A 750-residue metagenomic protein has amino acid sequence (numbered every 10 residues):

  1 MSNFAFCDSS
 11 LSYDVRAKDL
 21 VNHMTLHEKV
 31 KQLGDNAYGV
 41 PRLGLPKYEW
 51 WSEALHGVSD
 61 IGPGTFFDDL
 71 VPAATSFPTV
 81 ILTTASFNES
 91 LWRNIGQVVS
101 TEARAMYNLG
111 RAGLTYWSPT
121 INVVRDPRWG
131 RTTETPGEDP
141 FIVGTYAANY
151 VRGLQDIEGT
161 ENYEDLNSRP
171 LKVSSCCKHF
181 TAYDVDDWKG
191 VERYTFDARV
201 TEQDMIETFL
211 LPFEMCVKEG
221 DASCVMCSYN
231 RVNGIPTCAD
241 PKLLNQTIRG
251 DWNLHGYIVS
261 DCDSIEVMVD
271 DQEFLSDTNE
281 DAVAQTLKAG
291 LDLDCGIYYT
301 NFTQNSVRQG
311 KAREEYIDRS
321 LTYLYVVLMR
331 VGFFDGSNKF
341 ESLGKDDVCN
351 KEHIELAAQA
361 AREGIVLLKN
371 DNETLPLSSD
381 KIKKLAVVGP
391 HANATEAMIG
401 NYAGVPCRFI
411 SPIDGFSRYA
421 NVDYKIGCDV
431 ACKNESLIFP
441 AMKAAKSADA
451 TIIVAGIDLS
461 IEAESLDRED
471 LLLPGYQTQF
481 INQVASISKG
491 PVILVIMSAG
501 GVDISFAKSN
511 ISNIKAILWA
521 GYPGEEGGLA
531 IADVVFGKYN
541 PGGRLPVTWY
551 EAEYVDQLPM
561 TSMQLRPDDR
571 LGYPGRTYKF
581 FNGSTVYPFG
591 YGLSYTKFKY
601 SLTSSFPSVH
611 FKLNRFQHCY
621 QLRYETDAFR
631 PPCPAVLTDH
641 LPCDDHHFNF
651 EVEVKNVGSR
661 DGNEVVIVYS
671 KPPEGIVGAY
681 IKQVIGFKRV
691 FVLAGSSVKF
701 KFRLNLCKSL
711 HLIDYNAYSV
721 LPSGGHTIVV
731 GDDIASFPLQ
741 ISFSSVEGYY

Functional and structural regions predicted by a protein language model:
M1-L712, Y718, S723-I734, Y749: Glycoside hydrolase catalytic-domain context in secreted enzymes
A735-Y750: Short beta-strand elements
